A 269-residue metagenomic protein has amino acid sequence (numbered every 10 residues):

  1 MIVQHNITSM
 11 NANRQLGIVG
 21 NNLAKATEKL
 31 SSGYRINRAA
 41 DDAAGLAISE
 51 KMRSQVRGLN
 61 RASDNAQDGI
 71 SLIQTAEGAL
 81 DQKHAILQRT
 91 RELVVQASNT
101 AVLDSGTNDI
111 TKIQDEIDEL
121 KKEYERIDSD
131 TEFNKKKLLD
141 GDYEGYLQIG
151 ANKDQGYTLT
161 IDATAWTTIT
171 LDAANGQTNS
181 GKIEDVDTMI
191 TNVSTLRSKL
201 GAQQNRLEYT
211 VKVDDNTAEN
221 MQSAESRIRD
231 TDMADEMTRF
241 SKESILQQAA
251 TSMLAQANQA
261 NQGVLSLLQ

Functional and structural regions predicted by a protein language model:
M1-Q269: Primary detection of the long, small/polar-rich alpha-helical "axial" segments characteristic of bacterial flagellar
